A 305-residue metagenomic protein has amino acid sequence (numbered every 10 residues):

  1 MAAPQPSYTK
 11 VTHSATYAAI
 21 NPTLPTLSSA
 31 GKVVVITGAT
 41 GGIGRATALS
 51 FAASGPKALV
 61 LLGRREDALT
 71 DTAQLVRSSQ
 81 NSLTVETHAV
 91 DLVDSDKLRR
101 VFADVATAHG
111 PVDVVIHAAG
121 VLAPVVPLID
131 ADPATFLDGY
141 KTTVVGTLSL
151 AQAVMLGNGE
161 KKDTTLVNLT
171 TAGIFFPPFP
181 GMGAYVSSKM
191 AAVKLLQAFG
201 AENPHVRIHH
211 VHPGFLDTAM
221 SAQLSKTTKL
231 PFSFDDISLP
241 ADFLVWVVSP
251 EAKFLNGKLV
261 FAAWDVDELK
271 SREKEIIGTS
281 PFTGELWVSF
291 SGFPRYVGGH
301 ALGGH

Functional and structural regions predicted by a protein language model:
K10-V11, H210, K226-H305: C-terminal helical subdomain
V33, T40-G41: Conserved glycine-rich cofactor-binding loop
G55-D71: Conserved glycine-rich Rossmann-like NAD(P)H-binding loop of the short-chain dehydrogenase/reductase
D67, A89-V101, P133: The beta1-alpha1 cofactor-binding region of Rossmann-like NAD(H)/NADP(H)-dependent oxidoreductases
R99, G120-L137, G181-A184: Conserved mid-core segment of classical short-chain dehydrogenase/reductases
V121, G139, D163-P204, G214-L216 (+1 more regions): Catalytic loop of short-chain dehydrogenase/reductase
A151-Q152, Q197: A short, exposed helix-loop element centered on a Lys and neighboring polar residues
